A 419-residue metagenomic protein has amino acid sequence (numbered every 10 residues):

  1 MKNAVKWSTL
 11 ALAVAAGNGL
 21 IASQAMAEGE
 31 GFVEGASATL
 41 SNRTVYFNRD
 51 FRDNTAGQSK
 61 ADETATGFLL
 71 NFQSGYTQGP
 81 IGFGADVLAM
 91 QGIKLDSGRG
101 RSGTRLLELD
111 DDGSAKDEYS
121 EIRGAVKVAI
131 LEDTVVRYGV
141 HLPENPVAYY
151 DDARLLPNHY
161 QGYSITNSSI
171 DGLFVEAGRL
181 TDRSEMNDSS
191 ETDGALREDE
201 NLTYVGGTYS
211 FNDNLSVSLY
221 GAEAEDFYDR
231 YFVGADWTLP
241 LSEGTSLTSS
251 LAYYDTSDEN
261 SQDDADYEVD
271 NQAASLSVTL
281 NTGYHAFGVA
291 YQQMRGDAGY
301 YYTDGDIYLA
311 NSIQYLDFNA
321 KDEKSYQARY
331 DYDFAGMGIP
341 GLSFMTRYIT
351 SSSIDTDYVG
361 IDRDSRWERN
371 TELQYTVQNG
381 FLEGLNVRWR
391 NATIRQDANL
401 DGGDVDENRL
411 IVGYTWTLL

Functional and structural regions predicted by a protein language model:
A11, G17-V140, T371-Q378, N386-L419: Beta-barrel outer-membrane channel/assembly domains of diderm bacteria
E34, D62-F68, E118-I122, P157-Q161 (+6 more regions): Residues that define the transmembrane beta-barrel architecture of outer-membrane proteins
L40, F68-S74, G124-V128, Y163-N167 (+6 more regions): Residues on the lipid-exposed face of transmembrane beta-strands in outer-membrane beta-barrel proteins
T44-Y46, V136-Y150, V175-T181, V205 (+5 more regions): Transmembrane beta-strand segments that form the barrel wall of outer-membrane beta-barrel proteins
F72-R105, D112-S189, G207-F211, L215 (+2 more regions): Outer membrane beta-barrel
P80-F83, E132-R137, G172-E176, S184 (+7 more regions): Repeated loop/turn-to-beta-strand initiation elements of outer-membrane beta-barrel proteins
I130, Y150-P157, R183-M186, R197-D199 (+4 more regions): Solvent-exposed loop/turn segments connecting transmembrane beta-strands in outer-membrane beta-barrel proteins
L173-A195, G244-K321, S325, W389-N408: Outer-membrane beta-barrel translocator/channel fold
